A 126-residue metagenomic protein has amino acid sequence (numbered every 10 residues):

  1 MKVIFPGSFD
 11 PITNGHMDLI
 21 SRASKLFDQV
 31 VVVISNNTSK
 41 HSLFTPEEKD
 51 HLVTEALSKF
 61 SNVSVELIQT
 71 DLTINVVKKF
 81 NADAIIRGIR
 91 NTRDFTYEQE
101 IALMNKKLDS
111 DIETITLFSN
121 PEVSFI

Functional and structural regions predicted by a protein language model:
M1-I126: Nucleotidyltransferase catalytic core that binds NTPs
